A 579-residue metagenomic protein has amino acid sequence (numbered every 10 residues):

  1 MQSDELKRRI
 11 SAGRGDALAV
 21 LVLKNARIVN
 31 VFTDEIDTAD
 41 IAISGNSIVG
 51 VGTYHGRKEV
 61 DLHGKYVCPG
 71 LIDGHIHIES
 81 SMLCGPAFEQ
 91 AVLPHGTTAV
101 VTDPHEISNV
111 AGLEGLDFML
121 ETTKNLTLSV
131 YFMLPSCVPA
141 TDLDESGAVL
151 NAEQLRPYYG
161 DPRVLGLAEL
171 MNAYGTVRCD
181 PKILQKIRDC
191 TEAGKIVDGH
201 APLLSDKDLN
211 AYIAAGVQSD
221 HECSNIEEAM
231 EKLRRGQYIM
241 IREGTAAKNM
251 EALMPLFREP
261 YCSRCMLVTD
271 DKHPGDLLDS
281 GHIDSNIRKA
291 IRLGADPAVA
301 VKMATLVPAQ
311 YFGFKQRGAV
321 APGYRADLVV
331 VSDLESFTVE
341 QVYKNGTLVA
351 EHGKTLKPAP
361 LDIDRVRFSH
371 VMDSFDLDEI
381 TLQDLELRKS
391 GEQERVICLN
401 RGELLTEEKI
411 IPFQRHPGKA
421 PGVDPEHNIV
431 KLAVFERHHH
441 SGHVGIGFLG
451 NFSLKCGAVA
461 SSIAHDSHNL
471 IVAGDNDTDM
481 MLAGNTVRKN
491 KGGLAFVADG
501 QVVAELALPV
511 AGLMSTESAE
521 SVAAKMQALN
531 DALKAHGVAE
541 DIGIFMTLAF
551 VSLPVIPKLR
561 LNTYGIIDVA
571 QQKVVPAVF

Functional and structural regions predicted by a protein language model:
M1-A39, I43-S44, G52, L93-H95 (+2 more regions): Active-site microenvironment of metallo-dependent hydrolases
S3-A12, E89-G194, P260, V503-A507: Divalent-metal coordination cores built from histidine and acidic residues
A26, N46, G64, H75 (+9 more regions): Divalent metal-coordination and catalytic microenvironments
R57-N125, A473, T478: Metal-associated gating/positioning segment near the N- to mid-region
C68-G74, T102-H105, M133, A168 (+3 more regions): Active-site neighborhood of phospho(di)ester-bond hydrolases with catalytic His/Asp-centered motifs
P104-I107, P135-C137, N172, P202-L203 (+5 more regions): Short, ordered loop/turn segments at secondary-structure junctions
A111-G115, T141-G147, R178-K182, D208-Y212 (+9 more regions): Short acidic, glycine/serine/threonine-rich loops at helix termini
V149-E169, G175-M240, A247-V268, L278-R292 (+1 more regions): Histidine/acidic residue-rich metal-binding segments in metalloenzymes
